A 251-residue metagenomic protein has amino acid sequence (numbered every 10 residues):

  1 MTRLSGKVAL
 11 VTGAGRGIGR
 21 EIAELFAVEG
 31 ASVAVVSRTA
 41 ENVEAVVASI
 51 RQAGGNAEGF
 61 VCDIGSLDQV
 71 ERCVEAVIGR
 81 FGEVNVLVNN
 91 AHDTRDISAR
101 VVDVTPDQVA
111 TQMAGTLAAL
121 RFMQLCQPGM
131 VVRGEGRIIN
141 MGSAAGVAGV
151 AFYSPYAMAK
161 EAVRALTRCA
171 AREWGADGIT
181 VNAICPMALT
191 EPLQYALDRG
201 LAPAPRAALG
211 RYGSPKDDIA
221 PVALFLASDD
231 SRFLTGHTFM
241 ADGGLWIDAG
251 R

Functional and structural regions predicted by a protein language model:
V8, G13-G17: Conserved glycine-rich cofactor-binding loop
N85, V102-R121, E135, I139 (+2 more regions): Catalytic Tyr-X3-Lys loop
D93-Q108, F152-P155, Q194-L197: Conserved mid-core segment of classical short-chain dehydrogenase/reductases
S98, A148, T235-R251: Short C-terminal tail/terminal secondary-structure segment of NAD(P)H-dependent dehydrogenase/reductase domains
V104-D107, R199-D218: Catalytic Tyr-x(3-8)-Lys segment
M123-Q124, R168: A short, exposed helix-loop element centered on a Lys and neighboring polar residues
P128, R172-A176, R232: Alpha-helical segment proximal to the catalytic Tyr-Lys
S143: Residue(s) in the substrate-gating loop at a strand-loop-helix junction that position the organic substrate next
